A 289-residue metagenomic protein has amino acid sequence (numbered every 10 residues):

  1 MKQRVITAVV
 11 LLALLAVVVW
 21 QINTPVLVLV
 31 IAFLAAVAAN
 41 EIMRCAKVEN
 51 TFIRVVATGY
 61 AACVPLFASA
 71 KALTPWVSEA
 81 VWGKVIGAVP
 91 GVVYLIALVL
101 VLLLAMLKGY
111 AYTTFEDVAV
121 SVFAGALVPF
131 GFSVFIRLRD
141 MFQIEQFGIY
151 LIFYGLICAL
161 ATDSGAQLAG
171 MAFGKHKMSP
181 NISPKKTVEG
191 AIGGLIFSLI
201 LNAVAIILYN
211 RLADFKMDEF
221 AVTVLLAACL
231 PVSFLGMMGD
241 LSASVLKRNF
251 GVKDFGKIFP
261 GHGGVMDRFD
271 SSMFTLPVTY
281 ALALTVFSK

Functional and structural regions predicted by a protein language model:
M1-L230: Membrane-embedded alpha-helical bundles of polytopic integral membrane proteins
T7, A166-Q167, K186-S198, G236-G239 (+2 more regions): Alpha-helical transmembrane segments that form the membrane-embedded catalytic/substrate-binding core of multi-pass
L104, M238-D254: Transmembrane alpha-helical segments of integral membrane proteins
V134-D140, I200-N202, G263-L282: Repeat-unit-sized solenoid/scaffold elements
G170-A172, K247-F250, M273, P277-V278: Re-entrant/interfacial helical elements at transmembrane boundaries that shape and gate the permeation pathway
R248-S271: Interfacial loop-to-transmembrane junctions
L282-K289: Juxtamembrane boundary at the C-terminal end of a transmembrane helix
